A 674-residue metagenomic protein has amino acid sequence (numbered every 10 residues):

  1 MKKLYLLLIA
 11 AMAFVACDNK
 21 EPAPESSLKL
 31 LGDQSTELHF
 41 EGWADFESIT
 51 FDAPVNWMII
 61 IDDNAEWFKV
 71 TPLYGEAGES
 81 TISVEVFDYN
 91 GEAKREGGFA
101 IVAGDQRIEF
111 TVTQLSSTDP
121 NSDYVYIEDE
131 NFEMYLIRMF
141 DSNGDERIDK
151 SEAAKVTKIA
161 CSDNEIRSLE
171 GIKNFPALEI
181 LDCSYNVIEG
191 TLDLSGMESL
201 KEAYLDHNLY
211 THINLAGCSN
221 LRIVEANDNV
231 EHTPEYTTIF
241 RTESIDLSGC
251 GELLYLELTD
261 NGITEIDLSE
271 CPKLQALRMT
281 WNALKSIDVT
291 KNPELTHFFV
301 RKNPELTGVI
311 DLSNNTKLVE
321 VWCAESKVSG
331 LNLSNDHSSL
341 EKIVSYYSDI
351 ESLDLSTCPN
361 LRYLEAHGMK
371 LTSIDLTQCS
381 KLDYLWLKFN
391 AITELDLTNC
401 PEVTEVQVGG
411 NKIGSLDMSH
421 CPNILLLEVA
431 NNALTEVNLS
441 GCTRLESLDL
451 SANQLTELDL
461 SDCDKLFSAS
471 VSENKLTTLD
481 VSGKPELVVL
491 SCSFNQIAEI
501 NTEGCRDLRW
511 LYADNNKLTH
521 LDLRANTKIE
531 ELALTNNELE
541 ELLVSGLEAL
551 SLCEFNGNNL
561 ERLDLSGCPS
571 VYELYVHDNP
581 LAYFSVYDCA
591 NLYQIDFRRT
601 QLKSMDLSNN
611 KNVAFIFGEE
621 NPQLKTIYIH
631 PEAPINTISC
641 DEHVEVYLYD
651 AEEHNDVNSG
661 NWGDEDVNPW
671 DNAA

Functional and structural regions predicted by a protein language model:
Y5-L7, A11-E37, G104-V125: Bacterial Sec-dependent N-terminal signal peptides
S27, S48, D52-S83: Surface-exposed binding patches on compact interaction domains or structured appendages
I82, E92-D105: A short beta-strand micro-motif common to beta-rich folds, especially ectodomain repeats
E146-L192, G196-S199: LRR N-terminal entry segment and analogous cap-like coil->beta motifs
T157-I159, L181-C183, A203-L205, V224-A226 (+24 more regions): Conserved hydrophobic beta-strand positions in leucine-rich repeat
N164, N186, N208, N229 (+19 more regions): Consensus "Asn ladder" position of solenoid repeat domains
L169-I172, T191-L192, I213, P234 (+20 more regions): Canonical leucine-rich repeat
T233, T307, K603-S604, S608-A674: Leucine-rich solenoid repeat scaffolds
